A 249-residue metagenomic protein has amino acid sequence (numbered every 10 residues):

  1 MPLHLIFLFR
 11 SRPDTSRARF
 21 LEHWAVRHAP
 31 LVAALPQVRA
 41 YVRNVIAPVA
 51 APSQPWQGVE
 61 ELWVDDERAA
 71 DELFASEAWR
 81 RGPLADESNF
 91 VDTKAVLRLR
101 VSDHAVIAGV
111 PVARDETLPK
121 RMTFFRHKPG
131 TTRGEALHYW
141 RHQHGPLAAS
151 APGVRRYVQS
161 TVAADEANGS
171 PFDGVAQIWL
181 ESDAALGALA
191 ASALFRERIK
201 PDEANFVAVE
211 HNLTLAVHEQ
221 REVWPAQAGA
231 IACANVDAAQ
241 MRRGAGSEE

Functional and structural regions predicted by a protein language model:
M1-E249: Macromolecular interaction modules
